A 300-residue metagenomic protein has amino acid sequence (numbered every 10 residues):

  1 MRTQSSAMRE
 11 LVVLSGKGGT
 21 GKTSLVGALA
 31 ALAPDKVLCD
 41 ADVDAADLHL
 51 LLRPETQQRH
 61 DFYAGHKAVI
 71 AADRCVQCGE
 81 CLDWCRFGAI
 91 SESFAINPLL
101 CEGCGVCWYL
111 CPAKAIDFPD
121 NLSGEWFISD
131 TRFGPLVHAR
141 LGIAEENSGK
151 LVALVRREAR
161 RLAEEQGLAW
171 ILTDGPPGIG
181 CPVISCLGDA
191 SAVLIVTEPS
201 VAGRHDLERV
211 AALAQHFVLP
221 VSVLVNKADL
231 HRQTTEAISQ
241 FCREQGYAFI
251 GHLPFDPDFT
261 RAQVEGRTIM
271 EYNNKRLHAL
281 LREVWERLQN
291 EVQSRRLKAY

Functional and structural regions predicted by a protein language model:
M1-Q4, L213-Y300: C-terminal lobe/tail of nucleotide-utilizing enzymes
R2-A33: Walker A (P-loop) phosphate-binding motif
K36-H49, D120-E125: Short beta-strand-centered segment that lines the nucleotide-binding/catalytic pocket of NTP-utilizing
A46-A64, I128-D130: P-loop NTPase switch/communication element
E80-N97, V106-L122: Iron-sulfur cluster-binding cysteine motifs and their immediate structural context in ferredoxin-like electron-transfer
P119-I128, K150-H252, R261: Conserved catalytic-core segment of NTP-binding enzymes
R140-G149, V201: Flexible beta-alpha connector loops of hexameric P-loop NTPases
